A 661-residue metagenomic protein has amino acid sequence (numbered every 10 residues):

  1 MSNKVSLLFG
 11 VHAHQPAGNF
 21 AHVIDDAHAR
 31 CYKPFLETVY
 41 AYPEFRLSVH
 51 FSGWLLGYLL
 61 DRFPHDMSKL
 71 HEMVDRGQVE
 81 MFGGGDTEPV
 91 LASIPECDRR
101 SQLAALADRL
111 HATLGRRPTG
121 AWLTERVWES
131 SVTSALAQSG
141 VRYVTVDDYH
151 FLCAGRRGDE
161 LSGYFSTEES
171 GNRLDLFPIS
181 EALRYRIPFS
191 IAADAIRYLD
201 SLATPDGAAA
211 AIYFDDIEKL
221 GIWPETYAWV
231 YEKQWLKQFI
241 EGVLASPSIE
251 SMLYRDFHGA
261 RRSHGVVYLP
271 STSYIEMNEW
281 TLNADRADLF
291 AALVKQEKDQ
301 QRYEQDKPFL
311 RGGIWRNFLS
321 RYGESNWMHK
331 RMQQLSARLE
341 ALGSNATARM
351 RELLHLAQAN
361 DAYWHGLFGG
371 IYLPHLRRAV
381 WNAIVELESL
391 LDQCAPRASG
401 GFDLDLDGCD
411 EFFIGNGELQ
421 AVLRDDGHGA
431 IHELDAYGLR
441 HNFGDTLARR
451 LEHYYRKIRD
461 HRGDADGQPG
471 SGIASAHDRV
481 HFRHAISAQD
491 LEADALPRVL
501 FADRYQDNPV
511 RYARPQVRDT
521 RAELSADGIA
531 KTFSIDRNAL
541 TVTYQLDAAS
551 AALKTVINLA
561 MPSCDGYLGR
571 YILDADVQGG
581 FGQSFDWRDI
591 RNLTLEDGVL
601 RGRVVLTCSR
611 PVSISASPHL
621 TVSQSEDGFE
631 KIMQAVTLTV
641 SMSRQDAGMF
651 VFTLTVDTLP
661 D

Functional and structural regions predicted by a protein language model:
S2-K33, Y40-Y42, L161-S166, N172-L174 (+8 more regions): Active-site and substrate-binding clefts of carbohydrate-active enzymes
K4-Q102, R117-L123, R142-D148, I212 (+3 more regions): Short, well-structured secondary-structure segments
D26-A29, C97, S101-A104, G417-R518: Acidic-aromatic substrate-binding/catalytic surfaces of carbohydrate-active enzymes
D98-E125, D200-I217, T532, Q545: CE4/NodB-like, metal-dependent polysaccharide N-deacetylase domain that modifies extracellular/periplasmic N-acetylated
A104-E160, K219-F239: Catalytic domains of cell-wall/extracellular-matrix polysaccharide-remodeling enzymes, centered on de-N-acetylation
A154-T204: Alpha-amylase-like alpha-glycosidases and glucanotransferases acting on alpha-linked glucans and related
A398-D403, R514-I529, D536-A549, D589-D661: Beta-strand-rich recognition/accessory modules
H428, E433-Y437, A448, S525-I529 (+2 more regions): Acidic (Asp/Glu-rich), glycine- and aromatic
